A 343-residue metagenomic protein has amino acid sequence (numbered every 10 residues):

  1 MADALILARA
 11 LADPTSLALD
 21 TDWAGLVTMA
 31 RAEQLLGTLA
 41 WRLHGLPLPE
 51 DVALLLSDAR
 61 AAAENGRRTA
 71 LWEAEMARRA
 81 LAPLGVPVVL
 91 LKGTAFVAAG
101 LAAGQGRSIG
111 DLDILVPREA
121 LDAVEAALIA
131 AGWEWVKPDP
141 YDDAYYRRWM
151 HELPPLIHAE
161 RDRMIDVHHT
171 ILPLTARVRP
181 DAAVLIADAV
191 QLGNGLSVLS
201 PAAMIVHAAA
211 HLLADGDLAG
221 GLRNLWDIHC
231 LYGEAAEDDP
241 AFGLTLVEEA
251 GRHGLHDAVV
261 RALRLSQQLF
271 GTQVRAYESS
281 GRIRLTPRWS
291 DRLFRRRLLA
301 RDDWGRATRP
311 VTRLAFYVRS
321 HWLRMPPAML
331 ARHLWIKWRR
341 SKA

Functional and structural regions predicted by a protein language model:
M1-G110, V116-A343: Conserved NTP-donor binding/palm subdomain of two-metal-ion nucleotidyltransferases/polymerases, i.e., the charged
